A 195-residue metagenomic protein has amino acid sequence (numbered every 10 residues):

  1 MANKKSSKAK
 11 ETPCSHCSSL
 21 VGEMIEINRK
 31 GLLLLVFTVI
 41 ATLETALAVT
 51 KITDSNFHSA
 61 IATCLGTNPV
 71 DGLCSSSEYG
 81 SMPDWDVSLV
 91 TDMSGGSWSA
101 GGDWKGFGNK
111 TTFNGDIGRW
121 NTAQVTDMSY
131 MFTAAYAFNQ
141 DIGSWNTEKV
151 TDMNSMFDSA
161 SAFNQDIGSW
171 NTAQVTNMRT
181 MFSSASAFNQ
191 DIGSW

Functional and structural regions predicted by a protein language model:
M1-V49: Sec-dependent, cleavable N-terminal signal peptides
A46-W195: Negatively charged
